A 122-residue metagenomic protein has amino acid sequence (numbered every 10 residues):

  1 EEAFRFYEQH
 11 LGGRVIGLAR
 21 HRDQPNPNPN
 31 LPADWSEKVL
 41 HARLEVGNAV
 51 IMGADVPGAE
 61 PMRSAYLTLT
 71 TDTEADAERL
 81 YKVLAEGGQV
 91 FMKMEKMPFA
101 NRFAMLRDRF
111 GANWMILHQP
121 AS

Functional and structural regions predicted by a protein language model:
E1-E2, A75: A generic structural signal for alpha-helix starts
A3-L11: Amphipathic alpha-helical segments
Y7, H21-N26: Short active-site-proximal "capping" loops at secondary-structure junctions
E8-Q9, I16-A19, E37-K38, E45 (+2 more regions): Vicinal oxygen chelate
Q24-V39: C-terminal "cap" of GNAT-fold acetyltransferases
